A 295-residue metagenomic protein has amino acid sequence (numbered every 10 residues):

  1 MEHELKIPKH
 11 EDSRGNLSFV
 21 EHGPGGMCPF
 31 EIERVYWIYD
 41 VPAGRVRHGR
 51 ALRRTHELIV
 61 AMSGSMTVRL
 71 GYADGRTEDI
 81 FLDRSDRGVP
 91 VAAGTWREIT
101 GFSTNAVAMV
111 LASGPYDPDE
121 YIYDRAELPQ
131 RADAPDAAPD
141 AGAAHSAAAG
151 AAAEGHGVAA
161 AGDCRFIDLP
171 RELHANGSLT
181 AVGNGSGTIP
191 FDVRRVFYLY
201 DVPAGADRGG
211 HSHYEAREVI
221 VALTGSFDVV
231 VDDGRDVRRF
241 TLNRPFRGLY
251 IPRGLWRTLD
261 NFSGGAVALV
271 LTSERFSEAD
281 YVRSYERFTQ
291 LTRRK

Functional and structural regions predicted by a protein language model:
M1-R87, T104-V107, L111, Y116-R247 (+3 more regions): Non-catalytic, conserved peripheral segments adjacent to functional cores
M62, V91-A92, A112, I251-P252 (+1 more regions): A secondary-structure boundary/capping signal
R84-G88, G94-G101, R244-L249, G254-N261: Well-ordered alpha/beta subsegment
